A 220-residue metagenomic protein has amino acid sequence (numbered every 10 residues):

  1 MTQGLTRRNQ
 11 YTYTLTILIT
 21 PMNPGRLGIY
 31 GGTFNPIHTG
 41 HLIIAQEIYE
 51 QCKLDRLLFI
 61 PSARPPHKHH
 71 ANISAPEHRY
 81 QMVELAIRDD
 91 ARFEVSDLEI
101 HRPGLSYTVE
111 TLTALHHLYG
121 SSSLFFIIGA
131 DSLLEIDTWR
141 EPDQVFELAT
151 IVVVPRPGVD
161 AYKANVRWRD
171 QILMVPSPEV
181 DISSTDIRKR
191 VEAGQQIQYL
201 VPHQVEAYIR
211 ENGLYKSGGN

Functional and structural regions predicted by a protein language model:
R8, Y13-N220: Nucleotidyltransferase catalytic core that binds NTPs
